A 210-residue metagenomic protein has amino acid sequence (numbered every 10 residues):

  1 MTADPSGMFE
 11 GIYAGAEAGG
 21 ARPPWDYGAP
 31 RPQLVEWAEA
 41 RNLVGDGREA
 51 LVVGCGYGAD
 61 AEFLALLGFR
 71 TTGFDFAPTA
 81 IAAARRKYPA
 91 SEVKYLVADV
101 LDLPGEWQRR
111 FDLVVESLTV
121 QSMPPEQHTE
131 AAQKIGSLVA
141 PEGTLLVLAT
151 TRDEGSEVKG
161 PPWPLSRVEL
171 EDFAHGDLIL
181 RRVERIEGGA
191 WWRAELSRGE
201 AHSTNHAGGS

Functional and structural regions predicted by a protein language model:
M1-L51, G56-W107, M123-S210: Class I (Rossmann-like) S-adenosyl-L-methionine-dependent methyltransferase catalytic domain, capturing the SAM-binding
V115: A conserved beta-strand element that flanks and buttresses the S-adenosyl-L-methionine
L118-S122: Short catalytic micro-motifs in class I SAM-dependent methyltransferases
